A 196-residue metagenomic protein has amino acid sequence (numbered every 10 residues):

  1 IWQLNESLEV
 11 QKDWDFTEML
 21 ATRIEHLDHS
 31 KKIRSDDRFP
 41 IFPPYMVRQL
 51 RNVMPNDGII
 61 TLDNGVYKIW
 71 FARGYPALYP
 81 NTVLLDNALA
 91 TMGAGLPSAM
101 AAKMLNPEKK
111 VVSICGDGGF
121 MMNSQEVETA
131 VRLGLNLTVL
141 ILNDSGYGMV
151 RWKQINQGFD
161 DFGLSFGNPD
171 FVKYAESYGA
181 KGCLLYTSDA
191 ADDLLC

Functional and structural regions predicted by a protein language model:
I1-E18, P169: Glycine-rich, acidic loop regions that bind phosphate or pyrophosphate groups
A21-K103, E108: Active-site diphosphate/adenylate-binding microenvironment
A94-L96, F120-Q125: Short glycine/serine/threonine-rich phosphate/pyrophosphate-binding segments that cradle anionic phosphate groups
E108-M122, L137-I141: A short, small-residue-rich loop immediately preceding and capping a beta-strand
E126-L142: A short alpha/beta connector and helix-capping loop motif
Q154-L185: Conserved thiamine diphosphate
Y186-D192: Conserved small/polar residues in nucleotide/adenosyl-binding loops
